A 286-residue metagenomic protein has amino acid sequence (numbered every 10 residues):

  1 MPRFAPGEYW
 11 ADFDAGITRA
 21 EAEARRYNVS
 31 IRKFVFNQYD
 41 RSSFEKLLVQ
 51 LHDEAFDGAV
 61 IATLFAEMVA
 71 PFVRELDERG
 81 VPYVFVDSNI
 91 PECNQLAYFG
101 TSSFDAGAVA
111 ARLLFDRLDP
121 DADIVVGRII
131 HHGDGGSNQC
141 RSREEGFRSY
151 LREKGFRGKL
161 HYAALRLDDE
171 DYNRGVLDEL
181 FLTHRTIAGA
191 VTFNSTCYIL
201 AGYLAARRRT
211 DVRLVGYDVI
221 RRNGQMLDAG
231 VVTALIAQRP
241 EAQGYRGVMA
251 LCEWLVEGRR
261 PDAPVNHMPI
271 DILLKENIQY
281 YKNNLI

Functional and structural regions predicted by a protein language model:
M1, D123-G127, A188: Conserved beta-strand elements of the Class I
R3-D12, R32-S43, G100-A106, R128-R148 (+4 more regions): Hinge/beta->alpha junction and helix N-cap segments in small-molecule ligand-binding domains
T18-S30: Signal peptide-proximal N-terminal region of secreted/periplasmic/extracellular or secretory-lumen proteins
G58-D77, H161-G224: Hydrophobic alpha-helical
M68-D105, I220-D228: Flexible loop/hinge segments that line or gate small-molecule binding clefts
Y98-I124, N173-R174, R239-V256: Hydrophobic alpha-helical segments within soluble ligand-binding/sensing domains
D134-G136, R239-I286: Hinge/cleft segment of the Venus flytrap/periplasmic-binding protein
